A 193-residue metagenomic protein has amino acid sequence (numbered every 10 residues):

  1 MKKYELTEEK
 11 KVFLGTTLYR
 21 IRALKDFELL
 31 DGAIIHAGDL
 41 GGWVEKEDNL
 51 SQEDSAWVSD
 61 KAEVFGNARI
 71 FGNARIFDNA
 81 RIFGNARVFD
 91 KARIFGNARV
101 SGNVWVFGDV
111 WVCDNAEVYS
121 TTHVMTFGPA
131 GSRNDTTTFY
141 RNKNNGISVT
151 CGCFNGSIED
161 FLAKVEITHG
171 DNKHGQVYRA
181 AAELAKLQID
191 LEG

Functional and structural regions predicted by a protein language model:
M1-K2, A62, T122-R133: Short, solvent-exposed secondary-structure boundary motifs
M1-R69: Extended, small-residue-rich solenoid/repeat segments and analogous flexible loops that form exposed scaffolds
F13, H36, L50, V110 (+2 more regions): A generic structural signal for short, solvent-exposed coil/turn residues that cap or connect secondary-structure
L18, I35, G41, R69 (+9 more regions): Polar low-complexity intrinsically disordered regions enriched in Ser/Thr and small residues
D31-G32, A62, V104, V110 (+2 more regions): N-terminal, helix-rich and Lys/Arg-enriched segments in bacterial and organellar proteins
S51-H123: A detector of tandem-repeat and repeat-rich interaction/domain scaffolds
F127-G193: C-terminal segments of enzyme domains that contribute to small-molecule binding surfaces
